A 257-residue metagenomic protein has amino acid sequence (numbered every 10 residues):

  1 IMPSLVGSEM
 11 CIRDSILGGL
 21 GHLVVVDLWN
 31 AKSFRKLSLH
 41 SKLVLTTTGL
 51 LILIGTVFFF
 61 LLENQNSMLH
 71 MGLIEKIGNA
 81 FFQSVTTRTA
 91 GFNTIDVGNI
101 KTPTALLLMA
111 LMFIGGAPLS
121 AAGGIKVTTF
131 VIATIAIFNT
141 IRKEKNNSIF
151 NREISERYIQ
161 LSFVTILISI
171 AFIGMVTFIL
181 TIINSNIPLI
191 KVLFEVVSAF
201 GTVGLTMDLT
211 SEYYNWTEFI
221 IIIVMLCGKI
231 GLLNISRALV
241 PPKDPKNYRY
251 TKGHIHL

Functional and structural regions predicted by a protein language model:
I1-G7, C11: Single conserved hydrophobic/aromatic residue that forms the stacking wall/gate of nucleotide- or nucleobase-binding
R13-L23, T48-L61, L108-G116, I132-A136 (+3 more regions): Hydrophobic core segments of alpha-helical transmembrane domains in multi-pass membrane transport and ion-translocation
D14-H40, L53-N66, A90-N93, A133-F150 (+2 more regions): Juxtamembrane interface elements at the cytosolic ends of transmembrane helices in multi-pass membrane proteins
K36-I52, S162-S169: Alpha-helical transmembrane segments and their helix-start/interface "positive-inside/aromatic belt" motifs in integral
T47-F82, T87, A171-V197, Y214-N215: Outer-pore turret/helix-boundary of cation channels
L69, L73-I114, A122-V127: Transmembrane helical segments that form the transport core of multi-pass membrane transport proteins
P118, G124-F194, T202-G204, K229: C-terminal structural cap/anchor segments
M175, L180-L257: Transmembrane alpha-helical segments and their short flanking loops that form helix-hairpins/helix-helix interfaces
